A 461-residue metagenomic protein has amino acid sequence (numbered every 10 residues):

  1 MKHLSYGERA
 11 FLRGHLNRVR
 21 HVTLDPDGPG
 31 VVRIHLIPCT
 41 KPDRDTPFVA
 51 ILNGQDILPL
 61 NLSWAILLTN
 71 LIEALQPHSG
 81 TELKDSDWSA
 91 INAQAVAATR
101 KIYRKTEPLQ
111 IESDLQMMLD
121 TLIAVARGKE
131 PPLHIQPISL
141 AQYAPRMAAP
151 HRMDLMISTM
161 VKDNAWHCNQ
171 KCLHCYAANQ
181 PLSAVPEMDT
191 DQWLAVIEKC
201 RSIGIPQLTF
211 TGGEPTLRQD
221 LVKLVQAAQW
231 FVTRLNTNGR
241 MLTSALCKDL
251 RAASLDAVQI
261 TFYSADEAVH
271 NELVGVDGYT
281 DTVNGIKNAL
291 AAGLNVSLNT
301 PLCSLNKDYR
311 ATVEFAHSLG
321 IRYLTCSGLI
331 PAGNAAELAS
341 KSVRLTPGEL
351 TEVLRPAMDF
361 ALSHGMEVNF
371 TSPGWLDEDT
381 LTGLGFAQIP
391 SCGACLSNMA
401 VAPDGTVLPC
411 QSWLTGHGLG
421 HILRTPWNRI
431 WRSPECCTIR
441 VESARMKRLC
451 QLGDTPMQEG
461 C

Functional and structural regions predicted by a protein language model:
M1-Q76, A144-R146: Acidic, low-complexity/disordered tracts enriched in E/D and polar residues
H3-S5, D56-R152: Long, charge-rich, low-complexity alpha-helical segments
S5-G7, F11-L12, I37, D256 (+5 more regions): Radical SAM enzyme [4Fe-4S]-AdoMet core and its adjacent flexible, acidic and glycine-rich loops/tails across
Y103, S113-M117, T121, V125-A253 (+1 more regions): Conserved alpha-helical substructure of the radical SAM core
E130-R152, P373-T380, H421-A444: Short, charged low-complexity linear segments at domain edges
V161, C168, C172-C175, C392-C395 (+3 more regions): Short cysteine clusters
T406-C461: Flexible mid-to-C-terminal extensions adjoining Fe-S/redox cofactors in radical SAM and related proteins
